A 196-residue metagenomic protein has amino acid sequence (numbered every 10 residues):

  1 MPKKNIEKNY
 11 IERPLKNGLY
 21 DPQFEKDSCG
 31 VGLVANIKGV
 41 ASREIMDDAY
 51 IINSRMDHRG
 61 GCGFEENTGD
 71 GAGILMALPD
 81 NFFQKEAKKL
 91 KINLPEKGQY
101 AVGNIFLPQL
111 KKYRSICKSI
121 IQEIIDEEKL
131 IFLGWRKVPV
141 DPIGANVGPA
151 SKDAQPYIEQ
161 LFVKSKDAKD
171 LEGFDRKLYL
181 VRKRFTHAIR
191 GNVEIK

Functional and structural regions predicted by a protein language model:
P2-K196: N-terminal segments that mediate ammonia production and transfer in glutamine-dependent amidotransferase systems
